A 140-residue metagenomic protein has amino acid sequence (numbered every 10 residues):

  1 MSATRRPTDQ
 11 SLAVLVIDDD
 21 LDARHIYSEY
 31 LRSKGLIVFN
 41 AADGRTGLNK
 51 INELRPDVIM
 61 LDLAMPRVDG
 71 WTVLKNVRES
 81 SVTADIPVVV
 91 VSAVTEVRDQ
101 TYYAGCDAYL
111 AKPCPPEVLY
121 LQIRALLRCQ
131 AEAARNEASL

Functional and structural regions predicted by a protein language model:
H25-S33: Charged docking surfaces used in two-component/phosphorelay signaling
G35-A42, K50: Short hydrophobic/Thr-rich beta-strand motif most characteristic of the beta2 strand and flanking loop of CheY-like
L54-M60: Active-site beta3 strand of CheY-like receiver
M65: Receiver (REC) domain active-site loop signature in two-component systems and cognate sites in sensor histidine kinases
V89-V91: Hydrophobic/aromatic residues positioned on beta-strands within the core alpha/beta folds
C114-A125: C-terminal output helix
R124-L140: The C-terminal output helix
